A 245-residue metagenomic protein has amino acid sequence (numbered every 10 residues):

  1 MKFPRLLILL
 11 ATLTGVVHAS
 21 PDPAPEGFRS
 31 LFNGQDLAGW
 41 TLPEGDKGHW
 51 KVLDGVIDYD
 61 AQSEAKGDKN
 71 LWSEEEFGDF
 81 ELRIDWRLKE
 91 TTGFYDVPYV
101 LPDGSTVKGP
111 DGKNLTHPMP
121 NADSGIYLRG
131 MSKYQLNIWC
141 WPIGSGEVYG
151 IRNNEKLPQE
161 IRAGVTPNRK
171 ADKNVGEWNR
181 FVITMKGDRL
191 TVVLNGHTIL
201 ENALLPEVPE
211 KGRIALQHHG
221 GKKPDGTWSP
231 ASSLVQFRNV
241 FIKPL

Functional and structural regions predicted by a protein language model:
M1, G15-H18: Short intrinsically disordered, low-complexity segments
M1-L7: Bacterial N-terminal signal peptides that target proteins for export
L7-G15: Bacterial N-terminal signal peptides
H18-L245: Carbohydrate-interacting regions of secretory-pathway proteins
